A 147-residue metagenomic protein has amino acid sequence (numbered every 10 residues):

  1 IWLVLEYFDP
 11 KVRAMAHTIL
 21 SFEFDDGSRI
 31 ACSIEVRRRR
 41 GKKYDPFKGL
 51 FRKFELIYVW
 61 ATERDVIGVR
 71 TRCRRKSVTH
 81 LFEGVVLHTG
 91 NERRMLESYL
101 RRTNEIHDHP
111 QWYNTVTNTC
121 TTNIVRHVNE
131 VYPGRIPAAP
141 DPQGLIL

Functional and structural regions predicted by a protein language model:
I1, A61-R64, G84, H88 (+1 more regions): General structural signal for secondary-structure boundaries
I1-T79: Glycine-rich catalytic cores of cysteine/serine-nucleophile enzymes that process amide/ester linkages in cell-envelope
T18, T62, T71, T79 (+3 more regions): Residue-identity detector for threonine
G68-P110: Long, contiguous internal "core" modules enriched in hydrophobic/ aromatic residues
L87, L100-L147: Activation targets extended, charge/polar-rich intrinsically disordered C-terminal tails
